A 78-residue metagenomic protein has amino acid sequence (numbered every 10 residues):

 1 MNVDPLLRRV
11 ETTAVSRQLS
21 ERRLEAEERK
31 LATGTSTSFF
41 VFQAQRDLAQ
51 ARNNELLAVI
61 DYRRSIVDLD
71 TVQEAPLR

Functional and structural regions predicted by a protein language model:
M1-N54, D61-V72: Amphipathic alpha-helical coiled-coil segments
